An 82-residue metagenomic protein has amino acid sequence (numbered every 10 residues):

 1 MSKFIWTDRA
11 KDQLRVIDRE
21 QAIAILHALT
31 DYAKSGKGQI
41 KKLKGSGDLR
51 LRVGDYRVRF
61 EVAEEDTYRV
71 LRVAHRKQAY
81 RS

Functional and structural regions predicted by a protein language model:
M1-I5, D12, V16, E20-I23 (+3 more regions): Enriched for short, Lys/Arg-rich terminal
H27-R52: A short, surface-exposed loop/turn module that caps and links secondary-structure elements
